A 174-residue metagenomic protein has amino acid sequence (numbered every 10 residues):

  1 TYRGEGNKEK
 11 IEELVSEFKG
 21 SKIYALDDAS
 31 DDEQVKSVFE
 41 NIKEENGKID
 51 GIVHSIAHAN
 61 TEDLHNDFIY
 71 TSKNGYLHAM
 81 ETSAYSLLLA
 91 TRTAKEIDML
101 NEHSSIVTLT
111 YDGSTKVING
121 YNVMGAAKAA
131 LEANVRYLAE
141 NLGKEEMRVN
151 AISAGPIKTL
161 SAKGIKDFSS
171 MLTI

Functional and structural regions predicted by a protein language model:
T1, S153-A154: Short beta-strands and strand-loop turn motifs
T1-G75, K163-D167: Short-chain dehydrogenase/reductase
E12-L14, G120-V123, K144, A154-I174: A glycine/serine/threonine-rich, flexible loop-to-helix segment that serves as the NAD(P) cofactor-binding "lid"
S21-K22, S104, M147: A structural micro-motif
A25, M80, R148: Conserved Rossmann-like nucleotide-binding pocket used by diverse enzymes that bind dinucleotide cofactors
K48, E146-R148: Residues at or immediately flanking beta-strands
V53, V107-L109, V149-I152, A162: Hydrophobic structural elements of the Rossmann-like NAD(P)H-binding subdomain that define the short-chain
A57-K144, P156-K158: Catalytic loop of short-chain dehydrogenase/reductase
